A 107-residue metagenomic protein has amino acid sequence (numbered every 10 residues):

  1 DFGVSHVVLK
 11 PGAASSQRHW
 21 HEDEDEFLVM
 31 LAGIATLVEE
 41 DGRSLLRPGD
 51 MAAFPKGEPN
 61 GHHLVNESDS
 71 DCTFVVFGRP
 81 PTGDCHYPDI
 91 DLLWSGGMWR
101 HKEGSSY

Functional and structural regions predicted by a protein language model:
D1-R18, E24: A short glycine-rich, His/Asp/Glu-containing loop-to-beta-strand
H6, E39-D41, N66, V76: Residue-level recognition of conserved beta-strand positions in structured domain cores
K10-A14, I34, R43, E58-N60 (+1 more regions): Short, charged/polar surface micro-motifs in flexible loops or helix N-caps
Q17, L37-V38, F54, G61-S68: Short beta-strand His + acidic residue motifs that chelate non-heme Fe in jelly-roll/DSBH and cupin folds
D23-T36, E40-D41: Glycine- and acidic-residue-biased ligand/ion/polar-headgroup-sensing regions
E40-G57: Short acidic-glycine-tyrosine-enriched beta hairpin
G61, V65-Y107: Double-stranded beta-helix
